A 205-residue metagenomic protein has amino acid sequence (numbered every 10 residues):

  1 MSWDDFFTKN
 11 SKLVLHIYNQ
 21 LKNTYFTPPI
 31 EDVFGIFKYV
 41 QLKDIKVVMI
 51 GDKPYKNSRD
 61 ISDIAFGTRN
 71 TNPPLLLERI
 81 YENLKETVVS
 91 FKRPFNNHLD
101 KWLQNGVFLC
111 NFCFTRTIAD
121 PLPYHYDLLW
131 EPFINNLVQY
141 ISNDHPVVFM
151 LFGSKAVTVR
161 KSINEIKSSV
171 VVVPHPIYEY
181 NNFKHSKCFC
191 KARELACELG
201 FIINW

Functional and structural regions predicted by a protein language model:
D4-L151, K155-T158, I163, S169-P174 (+3 more regions): A polyanion-binding, active-site-adjacent surface
